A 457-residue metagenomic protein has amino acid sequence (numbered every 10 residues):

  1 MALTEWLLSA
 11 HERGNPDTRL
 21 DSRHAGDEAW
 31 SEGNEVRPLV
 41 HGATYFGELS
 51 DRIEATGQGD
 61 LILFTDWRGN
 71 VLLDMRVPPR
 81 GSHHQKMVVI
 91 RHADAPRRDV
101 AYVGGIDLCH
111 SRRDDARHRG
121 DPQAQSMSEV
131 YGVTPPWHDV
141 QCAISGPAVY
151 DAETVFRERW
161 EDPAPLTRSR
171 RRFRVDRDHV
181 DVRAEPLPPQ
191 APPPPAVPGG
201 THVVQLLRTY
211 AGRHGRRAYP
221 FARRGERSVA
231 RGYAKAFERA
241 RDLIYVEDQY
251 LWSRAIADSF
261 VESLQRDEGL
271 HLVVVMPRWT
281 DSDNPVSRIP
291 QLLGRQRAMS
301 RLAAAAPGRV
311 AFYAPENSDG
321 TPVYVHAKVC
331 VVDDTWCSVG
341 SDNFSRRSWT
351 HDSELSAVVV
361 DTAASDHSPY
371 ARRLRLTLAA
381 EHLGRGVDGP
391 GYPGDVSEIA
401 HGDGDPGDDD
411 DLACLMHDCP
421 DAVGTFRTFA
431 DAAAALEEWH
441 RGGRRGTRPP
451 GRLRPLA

Functional and structural regions predicted by a protein language model:
M1-A457: Charged, low-complexity intrinsically disordered terminal segments
